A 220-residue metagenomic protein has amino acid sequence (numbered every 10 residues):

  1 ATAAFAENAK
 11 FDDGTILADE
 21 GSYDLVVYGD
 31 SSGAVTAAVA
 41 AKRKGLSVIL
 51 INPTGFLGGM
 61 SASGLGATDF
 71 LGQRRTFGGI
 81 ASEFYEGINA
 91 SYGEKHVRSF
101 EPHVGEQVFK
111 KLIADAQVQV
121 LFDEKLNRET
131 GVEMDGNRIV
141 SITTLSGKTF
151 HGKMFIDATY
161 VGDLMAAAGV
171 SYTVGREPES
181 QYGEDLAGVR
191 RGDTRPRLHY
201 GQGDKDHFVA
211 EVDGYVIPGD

Functional and structural regions predicted by a protein language model:
A1-A6: N-terminal export signals
A9, G14-T15, G45, D69-D220: Aromatic-residue-lined binding/catalytic grooves and analogous aromatic/hydrophobic interfacial grooves in multimeric
L17-S31: Beta1/beta-strand and adjacent pyrophosphate-binding region of the FAD-binding site in flavoprotein oxidoreductases
Y28-S31, I51-T54, L65, D123-K125 (+2 more regions): Active-site-proximal beta-strand/loop segments in catalytic clefts of secreted hydrolases
A34: N-terminal Rossmann-fold NAD(P) dinucleotide-binding loop
A37-A38: Generic hydrophobic/aromatic pocket-lining and core-packing "Φ" positions
K42-A62: Glycine-rich FAD pyrophosphate-binding loop
